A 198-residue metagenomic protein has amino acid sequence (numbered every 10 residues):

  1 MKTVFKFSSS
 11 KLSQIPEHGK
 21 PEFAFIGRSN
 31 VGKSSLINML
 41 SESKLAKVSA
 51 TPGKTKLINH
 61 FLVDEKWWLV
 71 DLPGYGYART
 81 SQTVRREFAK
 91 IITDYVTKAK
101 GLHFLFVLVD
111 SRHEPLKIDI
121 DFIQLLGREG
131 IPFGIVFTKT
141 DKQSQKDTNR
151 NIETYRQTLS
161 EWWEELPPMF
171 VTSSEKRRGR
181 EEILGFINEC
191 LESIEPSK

Functional and structural regions predicted by a protein language model:
M1-R79, S197: Conserved G1/Walker A P-loop phosphate-binding module
K2-L12, Q143-K198: Canonical P-loop GTPase G-domain recognition
F5, S29, F61, F88-I92 (+2 more regions): Generic structural signal for conserved hydrophobic packing positions in ordered secondary structure
K54, W67, G74-Y77, R112-E114 (+2 more regions): Conserved nucleotide-binding/hydrolysis micro-motifs of P-loop NTPases
D64-L102: Conserved nucleotide-sensing/catalytic segment adjacent to the nucleotide-binding pocket in NTP-handling enzymes
R85-A89, K117-I120, N149, R177-R180: Amphipathic alpha-helical transducer elements in NTP-driven molecular machines
T93-L166: Conserved C-terminal guanine-recognition region of P-loop GTPase G domains, centered on the G4
